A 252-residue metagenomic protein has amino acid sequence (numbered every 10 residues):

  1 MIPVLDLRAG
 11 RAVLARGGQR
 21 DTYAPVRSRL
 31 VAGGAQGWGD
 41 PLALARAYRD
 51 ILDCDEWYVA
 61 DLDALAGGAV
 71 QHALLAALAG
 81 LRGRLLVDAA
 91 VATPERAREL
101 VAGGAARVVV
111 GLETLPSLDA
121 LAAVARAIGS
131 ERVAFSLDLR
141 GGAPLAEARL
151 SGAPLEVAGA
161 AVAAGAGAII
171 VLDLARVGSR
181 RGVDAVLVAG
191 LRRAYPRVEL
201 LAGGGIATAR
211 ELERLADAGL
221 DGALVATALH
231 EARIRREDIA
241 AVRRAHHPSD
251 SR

Functional and structural regions predicted by a protein language model:
M1-R8, W57-V59, L85-A89, V108-V110 (+4 more regions): Hydrophobic faces of well-ordered beta-strands that scaffold small-molecule active sites in alpha/beta enzyme cores
L7-G34, R98-V177: Conserved anion-binding
Q36-D50, T93-E99, R149-A160, L212: Short, acidic/polar
D55-V70, V171-R180: Glycine-rich, proline-tolerant flexible connector loops at the mouths of alpha/beta enzymes
V59-A122, R126: Glycine/small-residue-rich loop that forms an oxyanion/phosphate-binding "nest" at active or ligand-binding sites
A69-A76, R149-A158, R181-G190: Charged helix-capping and loop-helix junction motifs
L81-V108, V186-V225: Catalytic cores of alpha/beta
A120-A127, L212-R252: C-terminal helical cap(s) of enzyme catalytic domains, especially alpha/beta-barrels
